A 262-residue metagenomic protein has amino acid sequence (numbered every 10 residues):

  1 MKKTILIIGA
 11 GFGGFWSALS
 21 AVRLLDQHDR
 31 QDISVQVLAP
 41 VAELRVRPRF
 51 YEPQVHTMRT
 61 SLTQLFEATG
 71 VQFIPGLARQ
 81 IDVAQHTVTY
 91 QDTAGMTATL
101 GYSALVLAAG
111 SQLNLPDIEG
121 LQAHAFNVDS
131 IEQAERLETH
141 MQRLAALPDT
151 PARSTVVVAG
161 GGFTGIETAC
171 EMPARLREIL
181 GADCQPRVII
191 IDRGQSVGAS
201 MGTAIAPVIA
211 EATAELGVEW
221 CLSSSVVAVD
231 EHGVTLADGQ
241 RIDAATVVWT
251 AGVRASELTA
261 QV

Functional and structural regions predicted by a protein language model:
M1-P75, E167-S200, V248: Beta1-alpha1 glycine-rich phosphate/pyrophosphate-binding loop at the start of Rossmann-like nucleotide-binding domains
K2, V71-T155, V248: FAD-binding core/adjacent interface of flavoenzyme oxidoreductases
I8-G9, L107, A159-G160: Conserved N-terminal Rossmann-fold NAD(P)-binding element of oxidoreductases
G13, G110-L113, V253-A255: Short glycine-rich anion-binding loops that position phosphate/pyrophosphate groups of nucleotides and phosphorylated
S34, F73-A84, A174-V262: A Rossmann-like FAD-binding core segment of flavoenzymes
L44-R47, N114-D117, E257-L258: Short acidic/His/Gly/Ser-rich catalytic and metal-binding motifs that mark active-site loops of diverse hydrolases
R49-V55, Q122-F126, A204-I205: Short glycine-enriched, charge-decorated loop/helix-capping segments at active-site entrances that position
E138-P186: Rossmann-like NAD(P)H-binding beta-loop-alpha module
